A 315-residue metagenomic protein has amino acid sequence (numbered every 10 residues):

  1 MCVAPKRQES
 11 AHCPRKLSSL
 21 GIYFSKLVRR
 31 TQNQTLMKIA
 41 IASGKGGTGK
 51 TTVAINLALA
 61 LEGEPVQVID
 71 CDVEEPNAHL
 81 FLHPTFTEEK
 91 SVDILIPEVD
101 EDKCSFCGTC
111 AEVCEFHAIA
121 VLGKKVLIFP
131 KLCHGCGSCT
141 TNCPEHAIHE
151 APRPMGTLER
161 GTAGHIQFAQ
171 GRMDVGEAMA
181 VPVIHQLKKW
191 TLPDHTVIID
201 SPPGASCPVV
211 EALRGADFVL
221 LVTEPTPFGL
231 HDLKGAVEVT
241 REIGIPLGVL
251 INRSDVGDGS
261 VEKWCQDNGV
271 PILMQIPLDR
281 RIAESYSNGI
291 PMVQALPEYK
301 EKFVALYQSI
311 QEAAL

Functional and structural regions predicted by a protein language model:
Y23, V28, Q32, I39 (+1 more regions): C-terminal lobe/tail of nucleotide-utilizing enzymes
K38-I69: Walker A/P-loop phosphate-binding motif and the immediately C-terminal alpha-helix
T48, A54-L57, L61, H83-F106 (+2 more regions): Ferredoxin-like iron-sulfur electron-transfer modules
E64-A78, P152-M155: Short beta-strand-centered segment that lines the nucleotide-binding/catalytic pocket of NTP-utilizing
T109-L127, S138-R153: Iron-sulfur cluster-binding cysteine motifs and their immediate structural context in ferredoxin-like electron-transfer
A120-K125, F129-C136, T140, R172-P208: Phosphate-binding/switch loop-helix module in NTP-utilizing enzymes
E145, P152-G156, R160, V181-V197 (+2 more regions): Conserved catalytic-core segment of NTP-binding enzymes
